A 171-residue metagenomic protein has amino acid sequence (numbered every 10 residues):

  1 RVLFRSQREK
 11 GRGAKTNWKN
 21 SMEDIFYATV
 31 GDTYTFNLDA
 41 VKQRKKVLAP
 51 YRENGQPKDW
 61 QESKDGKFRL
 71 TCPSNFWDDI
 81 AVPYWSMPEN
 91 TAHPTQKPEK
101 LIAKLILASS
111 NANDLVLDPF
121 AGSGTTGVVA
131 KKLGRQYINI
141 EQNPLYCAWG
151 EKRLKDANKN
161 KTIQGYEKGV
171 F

Functional and structural regions predicted by a protein language model:
R1-W149: Core catalytic lobe of class I
E151-F171: S-adenosyl-L-methionine
